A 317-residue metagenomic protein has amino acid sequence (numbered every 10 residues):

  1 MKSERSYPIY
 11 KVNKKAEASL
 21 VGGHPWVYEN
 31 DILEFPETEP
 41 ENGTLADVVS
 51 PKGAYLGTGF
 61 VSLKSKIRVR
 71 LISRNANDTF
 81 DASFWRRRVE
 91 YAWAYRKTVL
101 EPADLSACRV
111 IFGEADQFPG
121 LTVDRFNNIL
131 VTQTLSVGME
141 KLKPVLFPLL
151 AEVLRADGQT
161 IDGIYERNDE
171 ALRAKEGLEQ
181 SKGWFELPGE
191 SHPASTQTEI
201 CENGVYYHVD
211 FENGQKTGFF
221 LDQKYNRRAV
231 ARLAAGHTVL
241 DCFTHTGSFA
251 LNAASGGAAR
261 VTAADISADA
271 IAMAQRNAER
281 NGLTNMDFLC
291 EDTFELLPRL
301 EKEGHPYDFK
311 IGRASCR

Functional and structural regions predicted by a protein language model:
M1-N127: Non-catalytic accessory regions of SAM-dependent methyltransferases
I111-D124, K143-F219: Non-catalytic substrate-recognition/targeting regions of SAM-dependent transferases
L221-H237: Conserved alpha-helix/loop element of class I SAM-dependent methyltransferases that forms part of the SAM/SAH-binding
R232, T246-A259: Conserved SAM-binding loop of SAM-dependent methyltransferases across substrates and taxa, primarily the Class I
G236-H245: Conserved class I S-adenosyl-L-methionine
R260-D265: Conserved SAM-binding motif I beta-strand of class I
D269-D308: S-adenosyl-L-methionine
A314-C316: Conserved small/polar residues in nucleotide/adenosyl-binding loops
